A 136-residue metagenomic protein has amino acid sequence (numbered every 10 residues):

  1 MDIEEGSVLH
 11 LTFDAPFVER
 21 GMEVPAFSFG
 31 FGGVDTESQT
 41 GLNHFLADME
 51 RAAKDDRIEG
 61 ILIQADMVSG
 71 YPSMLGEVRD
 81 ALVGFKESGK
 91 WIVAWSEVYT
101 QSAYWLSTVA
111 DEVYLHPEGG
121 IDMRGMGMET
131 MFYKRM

Functional and structural regions predicted by a protein language model:
M1-M136: Small-residue-centered hinge/linker elements
